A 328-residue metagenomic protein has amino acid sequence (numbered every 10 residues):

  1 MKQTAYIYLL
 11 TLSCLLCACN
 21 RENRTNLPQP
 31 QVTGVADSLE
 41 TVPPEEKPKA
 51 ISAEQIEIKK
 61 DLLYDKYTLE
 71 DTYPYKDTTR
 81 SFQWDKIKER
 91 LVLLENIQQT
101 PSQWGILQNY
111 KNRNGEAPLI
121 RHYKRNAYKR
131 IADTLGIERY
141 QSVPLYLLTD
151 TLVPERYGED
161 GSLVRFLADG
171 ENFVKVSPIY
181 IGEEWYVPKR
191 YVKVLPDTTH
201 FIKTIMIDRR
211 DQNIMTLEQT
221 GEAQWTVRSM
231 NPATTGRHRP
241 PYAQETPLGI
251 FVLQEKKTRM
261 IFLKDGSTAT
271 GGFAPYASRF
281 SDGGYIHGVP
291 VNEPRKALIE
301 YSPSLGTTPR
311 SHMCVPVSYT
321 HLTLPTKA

Functional and structural regions predicted by a protein language model:
M1-I7: Bacterial N-terminal signal peptides that target proteins for export
L16-A18: C-terminal motif of bacterial Sec signal peptides marking the signal peptidase cleavage site
N20-N26: Bacterial lipoprotein signal-peptidase II cleavage site
L27-I56: Post-signal peptide N-terminal segment of mature Sec-exported envelope proteins
I58-N109, R156-R190: SH3/SH3-like beta-barrel superfamily modules
N112-T199: Beta-strand-enriched, solvent-exposed domains that form extended recognition/catalytic surfaces
D169, P188-A297: Gly/Pro-biased beta-strand-loop elements
T320-A328: Conserved small/polar residues in nucleotide/adenosyl-binding loops
